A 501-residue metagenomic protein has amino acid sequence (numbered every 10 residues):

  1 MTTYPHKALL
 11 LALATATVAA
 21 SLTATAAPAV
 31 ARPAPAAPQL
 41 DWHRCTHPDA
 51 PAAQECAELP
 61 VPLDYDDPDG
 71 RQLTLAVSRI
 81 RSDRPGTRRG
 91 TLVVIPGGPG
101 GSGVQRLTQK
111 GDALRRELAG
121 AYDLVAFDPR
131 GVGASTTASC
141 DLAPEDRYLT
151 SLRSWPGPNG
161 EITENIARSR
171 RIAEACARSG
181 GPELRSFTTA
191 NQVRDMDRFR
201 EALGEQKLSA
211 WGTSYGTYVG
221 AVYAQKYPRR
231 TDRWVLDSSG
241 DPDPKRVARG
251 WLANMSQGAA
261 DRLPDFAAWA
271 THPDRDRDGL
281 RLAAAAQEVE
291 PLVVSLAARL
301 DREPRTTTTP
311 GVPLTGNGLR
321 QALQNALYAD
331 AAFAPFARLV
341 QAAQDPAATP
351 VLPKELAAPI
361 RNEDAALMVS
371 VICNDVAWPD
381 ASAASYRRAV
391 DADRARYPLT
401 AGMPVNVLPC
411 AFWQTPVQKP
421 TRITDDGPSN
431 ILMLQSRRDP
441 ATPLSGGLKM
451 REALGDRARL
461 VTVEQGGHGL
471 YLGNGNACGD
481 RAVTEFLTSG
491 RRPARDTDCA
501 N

Functional and structural regions predicted by a protein language model:
M1-R32, L59, M196: Secretory targeting and sorting signals
A26, V340-A342, A389-R394: Short linear, low-complexity motifs centered on an aromatic residue
R32-G318, S370-N501: Gly/Pro-rich cap/lid or specificity-loop segments adjacent to the active site
D265-F266, G318-L323, P335-R338: A general alpha-helix detector
A297, L323-N325: Amphipathic alpha-helical segments that form the core helices of the histone-fold
R305-Q321, Y328-A332, A358-A366: Structural motif
L327-Q341, D345, W378-A383: Short helix-capping/linker segments at secondary-structure and domain boundaries
Q344-V376, D380: Long, low-complexity segments enriched in small/aliphatic residues
